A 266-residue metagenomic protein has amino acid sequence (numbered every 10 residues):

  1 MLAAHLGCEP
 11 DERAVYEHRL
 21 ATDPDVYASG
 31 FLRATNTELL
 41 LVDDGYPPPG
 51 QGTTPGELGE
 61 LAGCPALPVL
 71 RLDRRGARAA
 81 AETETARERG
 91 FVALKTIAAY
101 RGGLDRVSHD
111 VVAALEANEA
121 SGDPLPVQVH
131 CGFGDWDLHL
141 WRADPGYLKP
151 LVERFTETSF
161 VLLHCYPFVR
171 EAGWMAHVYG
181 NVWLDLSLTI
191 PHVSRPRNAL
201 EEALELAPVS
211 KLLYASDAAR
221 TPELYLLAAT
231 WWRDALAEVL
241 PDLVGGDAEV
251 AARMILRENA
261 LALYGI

Functional and structural regions predicted by a protein language model:
M1-A21, D105-E119, R233-L236: Active-site gating loops and adjacent loop-to-helix segments of metal-dependent hydrolytic enzymes
M1-A4, A14-H18, V209-K211, L226-I266: Mid-to-C-terminal alpha-helical segments outside catalytic/metal-binding sites
R19-L20, P47-Q51, R75-R78, D135-R142 (+2 more regions): Acidic-and-aromatic substrate-binding clefts and catalytic sites of carbohydrate-active enzymes
D25, F31-P126: Active-site gating/metal-coordination segments in enzymes
L40, L94, H130, L184 (+3 more regions): Conserved, mostly hydrophobic/aromatic
R89-E171: Divalent metal-binding pocket/active-site signature
Q128-H130, V161-H164, A207-W231: Short acidic/histidine-rich active-site segments
D137-Y147, R170-Y179, S194-E201, T221-E238: Histidine/acidic-residue-rich catalytic or RNA/ligand-binding cores of hydrolases and nuclease-related proteins
